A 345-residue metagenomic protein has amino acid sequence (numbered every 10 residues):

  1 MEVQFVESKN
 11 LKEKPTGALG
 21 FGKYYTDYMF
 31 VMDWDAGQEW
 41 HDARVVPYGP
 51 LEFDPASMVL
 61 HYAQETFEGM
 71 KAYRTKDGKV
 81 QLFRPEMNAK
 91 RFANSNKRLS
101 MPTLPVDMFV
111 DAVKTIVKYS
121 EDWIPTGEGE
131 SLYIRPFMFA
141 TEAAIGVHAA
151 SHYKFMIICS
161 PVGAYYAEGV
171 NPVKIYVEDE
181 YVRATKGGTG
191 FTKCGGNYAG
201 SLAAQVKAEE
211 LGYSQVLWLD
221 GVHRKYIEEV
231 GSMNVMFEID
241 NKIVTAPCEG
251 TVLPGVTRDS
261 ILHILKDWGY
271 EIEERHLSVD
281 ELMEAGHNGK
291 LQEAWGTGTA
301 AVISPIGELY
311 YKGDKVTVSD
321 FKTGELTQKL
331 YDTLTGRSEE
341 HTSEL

Functional and structural regions predicted by a protein language model:
M1-P15, Y24-T26, G163, A167 (+2 more regions): Conserved catalytic-core subdomain
M1-R91, S95, V173, K312-E339 (+1 more regions): N-terminal accessory segments that position/regulate proteins before the catalytic core
A18, P85-A89, A93-L211, L326: Extended Lys/Arg-rich, glycine-bearing segments that form polyanion-binding/interaction patches within enzyme domains
D27-M29, F67, H152-K154, P172 (+3 more regions): Short glycine-rich loop/turn motifs
V31-W34, L51, M58, A72 (+3 more regions): Active-site and channel-lining beta-strand-loop segments that bind or position nucleotide-derived/phosphorylated
A36-E39, M58, E65-F67, Y73-R74 (+8 more regions): Short, glycine-/Ser/Thr-/acidic-enriched flexible segments
V106-D107, W123-S131, V216-L219, G269-D280: Flexible, glycine/charged-enriched surface loops at secondary-structure junctions
